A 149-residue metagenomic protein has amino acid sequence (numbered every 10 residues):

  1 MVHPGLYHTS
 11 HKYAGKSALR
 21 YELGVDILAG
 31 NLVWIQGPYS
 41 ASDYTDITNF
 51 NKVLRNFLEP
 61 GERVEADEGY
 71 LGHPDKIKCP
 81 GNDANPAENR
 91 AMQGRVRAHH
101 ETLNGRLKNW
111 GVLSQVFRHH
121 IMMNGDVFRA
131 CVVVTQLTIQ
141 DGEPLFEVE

Functional and structural regions predicted by a protein language model:
M1-E149: Short, well-ordered secondary-structure "scaffold" segments embedded in the functional core of diverse domains
